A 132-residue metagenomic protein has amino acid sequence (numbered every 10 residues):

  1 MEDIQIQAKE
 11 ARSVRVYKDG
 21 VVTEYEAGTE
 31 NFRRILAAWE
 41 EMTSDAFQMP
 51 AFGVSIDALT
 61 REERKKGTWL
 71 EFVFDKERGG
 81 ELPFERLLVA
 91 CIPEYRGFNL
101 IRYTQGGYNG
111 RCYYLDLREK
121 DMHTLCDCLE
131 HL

Functional and structural regions predicted by a protein language model:
M1-L132: Function-determining sites in protein domains
